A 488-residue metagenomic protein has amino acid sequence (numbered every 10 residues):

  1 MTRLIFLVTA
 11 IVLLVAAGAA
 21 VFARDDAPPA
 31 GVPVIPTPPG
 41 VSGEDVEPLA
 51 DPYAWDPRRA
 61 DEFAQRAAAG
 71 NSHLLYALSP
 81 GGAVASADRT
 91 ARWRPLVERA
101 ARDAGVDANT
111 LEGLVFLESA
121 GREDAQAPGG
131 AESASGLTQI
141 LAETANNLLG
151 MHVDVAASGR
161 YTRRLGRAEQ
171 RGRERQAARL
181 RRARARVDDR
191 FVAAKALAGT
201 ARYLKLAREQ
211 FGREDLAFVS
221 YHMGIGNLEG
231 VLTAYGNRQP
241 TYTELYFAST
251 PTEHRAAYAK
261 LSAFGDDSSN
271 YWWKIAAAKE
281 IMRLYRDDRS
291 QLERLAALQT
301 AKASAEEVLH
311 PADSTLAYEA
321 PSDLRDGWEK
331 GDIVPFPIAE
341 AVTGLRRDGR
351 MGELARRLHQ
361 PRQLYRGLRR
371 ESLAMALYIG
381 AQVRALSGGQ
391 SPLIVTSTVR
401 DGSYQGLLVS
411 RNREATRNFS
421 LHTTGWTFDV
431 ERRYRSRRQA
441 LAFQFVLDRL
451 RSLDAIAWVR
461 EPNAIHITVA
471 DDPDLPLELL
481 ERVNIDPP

Functional and structural regions predicted by a protein language model:
F6-A20: Hydrophobic membrane-insertion alpha-helices, especially the h-region of bacterial N-terminal signal peptides
A23, A296, A415-P488: Catalytic cores and adjacent binding grooves of peptidoglycan-active enzymes
R24-V41: Ser/Thr/Pro/Gly-rich low-complexity linker/stalk segments immediately outside membranes or between
P38-H73, Y285-A376, V459-N463, A470-P488: Extracytoplasmic cell-surface/polysaccharide-interacting catalytic and binding patches
F63-A296, N412, N418: Catalytic glycan-binding domains that act on GlcNAc-containing polysaccharides
V106-L111, G212-L216, G388-L393, S452-I456 (+1 more regions): Loop/turn elements at helix/coil->beta-strand transitions in domains of secreted/extracellular proteins
Y365-L386, Q390, R435-V459: Long, well-ordered alpha-helical scaffolding segments within enzyme catalytic domains, especially pronounced
L377-S410: Extended, low-complexity, intrinsically disordered C-terminal regulatory tails of eukaryotic serine/threonine kinases
